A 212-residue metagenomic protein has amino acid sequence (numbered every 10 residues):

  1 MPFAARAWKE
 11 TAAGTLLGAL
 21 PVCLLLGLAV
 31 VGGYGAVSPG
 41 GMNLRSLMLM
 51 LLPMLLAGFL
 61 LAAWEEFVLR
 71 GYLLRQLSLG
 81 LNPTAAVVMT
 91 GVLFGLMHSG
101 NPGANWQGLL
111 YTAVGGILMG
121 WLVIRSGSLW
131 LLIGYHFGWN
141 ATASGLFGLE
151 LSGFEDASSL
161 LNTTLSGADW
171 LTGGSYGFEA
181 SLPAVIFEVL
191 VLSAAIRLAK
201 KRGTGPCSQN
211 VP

Functional and structural regions predicted by a protein language model:
M1-A62, F147-P212: Specific transmembrane helices
K9, A85, G108, W130-L131 (+1 more regions): Residue-level recognition of membrane-helix boundary sites in multi-pass small-molecule transporters
L16, L56, M89-L96, W106 (+4 more regions): Hydrophobic residues within alpha-helical transmembrane segments of multi-pass solute transporters/permease subunits
C23-L25, G58, N82-S99, T112-A113: Small-polar-interrupted transmembrane alpha-helices in polytopic inner-membrane proteins
V37-G40, M97-W106: Membrane-interface helix caps and helix-loop-helix hairpins in membrane proteins
R45-L51, W64-Q76, V92-N101: Short juxtamembrane and helix-loop transition motifs at transmembrane-helix boundaries in membrane proteins
W64-M89, W121-S128: Membrane-interface helix/loop boundary segments of multi-pass membrane proteins
G108-D169: Functionally important transmembrane alpha-helices
